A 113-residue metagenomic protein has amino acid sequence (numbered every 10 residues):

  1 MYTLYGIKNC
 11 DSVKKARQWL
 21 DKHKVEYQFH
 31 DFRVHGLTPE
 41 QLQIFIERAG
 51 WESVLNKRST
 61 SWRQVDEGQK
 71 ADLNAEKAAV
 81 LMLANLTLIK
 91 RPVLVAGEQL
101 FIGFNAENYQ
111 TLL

Functional and structural regions predicted by a protein language model:
M1-Q18, K22-H23, Q28-F32: Local sequence-structure signature of Cys/Sec-based thiol-disulfide redox active-site neighborhoods
L20, L112-L113: Alpha-helix C-terminal capping segments
F32-L112: Thiol/selenol-based redox catalytic cores and closely related redox-interacting motifs
